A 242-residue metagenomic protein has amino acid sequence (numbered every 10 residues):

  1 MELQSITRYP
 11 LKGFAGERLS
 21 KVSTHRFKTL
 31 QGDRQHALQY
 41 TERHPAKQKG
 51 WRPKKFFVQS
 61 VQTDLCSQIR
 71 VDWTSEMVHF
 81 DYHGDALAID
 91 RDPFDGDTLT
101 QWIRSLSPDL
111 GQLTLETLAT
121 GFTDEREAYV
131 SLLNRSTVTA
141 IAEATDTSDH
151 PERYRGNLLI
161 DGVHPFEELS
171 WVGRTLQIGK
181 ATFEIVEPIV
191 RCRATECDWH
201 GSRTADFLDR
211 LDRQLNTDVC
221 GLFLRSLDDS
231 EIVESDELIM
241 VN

Functional and structural regions predicted by a protein language model:
M1-N242: Metal-cofactor-dependent catalytic cores
